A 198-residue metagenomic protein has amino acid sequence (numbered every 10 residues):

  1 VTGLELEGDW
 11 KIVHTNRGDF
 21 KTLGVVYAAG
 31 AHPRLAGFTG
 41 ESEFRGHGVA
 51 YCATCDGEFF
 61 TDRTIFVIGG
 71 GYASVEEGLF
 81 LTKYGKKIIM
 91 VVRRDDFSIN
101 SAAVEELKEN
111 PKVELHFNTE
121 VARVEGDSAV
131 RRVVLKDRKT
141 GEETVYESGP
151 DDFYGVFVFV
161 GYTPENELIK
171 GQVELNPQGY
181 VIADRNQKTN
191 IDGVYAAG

Functional and structural regions predicted by a protein language model:
V1-T15, D19-T22, K83-R185: A Rossmann-like FAD-binding core segment of flavoenzymes
T22-L23, G46, D62, S148 (+2 more regions): Active-site acidic short loop of glycosyltransferases
G24, A31: Conserved acidic
Y27-A28, V67, V158: Redox-cofactor binding/interface segments in oxidoreductases and associated redox assembly factors
H32, G37, S42-F59, V158-G198: FAD-site-proximal beta/loop scaffold in flavoenzymes
G69-G71: Glycine-rich Rossmann-fold phosphate-binding loop(s) that bind the pyrophosphate of adenine dinucleotide cofactors
S74-V75: N-terminal Rossmann-fold NAD(P) dinucleotide-binding loop
G78, T82: Gly/Ala-rich phosphate-binding loop of Rossmann-like dinucleotide-binding domains, activating on the conserved
